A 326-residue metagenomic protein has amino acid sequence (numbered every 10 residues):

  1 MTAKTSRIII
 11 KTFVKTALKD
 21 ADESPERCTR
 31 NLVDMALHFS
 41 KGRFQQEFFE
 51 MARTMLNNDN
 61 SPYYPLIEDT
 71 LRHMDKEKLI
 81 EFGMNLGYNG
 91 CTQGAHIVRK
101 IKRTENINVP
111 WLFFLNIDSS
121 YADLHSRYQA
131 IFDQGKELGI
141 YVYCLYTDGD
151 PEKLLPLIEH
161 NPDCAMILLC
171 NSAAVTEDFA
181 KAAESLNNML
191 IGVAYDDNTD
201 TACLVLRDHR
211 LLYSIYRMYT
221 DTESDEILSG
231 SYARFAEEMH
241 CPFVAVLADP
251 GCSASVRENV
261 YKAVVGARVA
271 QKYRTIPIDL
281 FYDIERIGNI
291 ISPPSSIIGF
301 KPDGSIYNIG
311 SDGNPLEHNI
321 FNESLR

Functional and structural regions predicted by a protein language model:
M1-H38, L138, C164, L190-A194 (+1 more regions): Radical SAM enzyme [4Fe-4S]-AdoMet core and its adjacent flexible, acidic and glycine-rich loops/tails across
I8, S61, P65, S126 (+5 more regions): Generic alpha-helical secondary structure signal
V33, F44, E177-D178: Localized chelating/binding microdomains that coordinate divalent metal ions or stabilize phosphate-bearing
G42-L115, E137: N-terminal [4Fe-4S]-dependent radical SAM core
M84-G90, Y141, D163-A165, R268-Q271: N-terminal start-of-chain detector that recognizes signal peptides and the immediate post-cleavage beginning
L112-S126, G135-E152, N161-D200, L206-D225 (+1 more regions): Core AdoMet radical
A130-I131: Short amphipathic alpha-helix
L154-P156: Domain-exit/linker segments immediately C-terminal to small folded modules
